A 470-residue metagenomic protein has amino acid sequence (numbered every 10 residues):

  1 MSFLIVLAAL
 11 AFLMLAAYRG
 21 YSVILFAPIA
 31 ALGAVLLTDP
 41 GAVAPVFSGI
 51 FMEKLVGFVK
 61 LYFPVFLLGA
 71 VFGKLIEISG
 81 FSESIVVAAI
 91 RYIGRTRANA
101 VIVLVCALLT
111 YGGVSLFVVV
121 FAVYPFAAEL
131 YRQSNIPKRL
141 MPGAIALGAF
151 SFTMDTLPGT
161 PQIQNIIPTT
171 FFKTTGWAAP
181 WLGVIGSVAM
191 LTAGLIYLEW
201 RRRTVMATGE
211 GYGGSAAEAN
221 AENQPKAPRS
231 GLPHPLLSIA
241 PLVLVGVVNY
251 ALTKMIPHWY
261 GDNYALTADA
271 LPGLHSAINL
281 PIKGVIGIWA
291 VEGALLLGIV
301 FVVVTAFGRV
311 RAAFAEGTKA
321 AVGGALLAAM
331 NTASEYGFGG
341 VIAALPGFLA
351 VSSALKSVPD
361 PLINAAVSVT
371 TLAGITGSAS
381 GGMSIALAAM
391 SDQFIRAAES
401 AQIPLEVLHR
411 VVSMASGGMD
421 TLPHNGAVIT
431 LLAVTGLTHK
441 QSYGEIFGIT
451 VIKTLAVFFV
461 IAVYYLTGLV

Functional and structural regions predicted by a protein language model:
I5-A17, P28-L37, F66-V71, C106-T110 (+8 more regions): Hydrophobic core segments of alpha-helical transmembrane domains in multi-pass membrane transport and ion-translocation
V6, T38, W181-G317, V434-T435 (+2 more regions): Long, contiguous bundles of hydrophobic transmembrane helices that form the permeation core of multi-pass
R19-V23, V59-Y62, G73-E83, L109-A122 (+6 more regions): Short helix-coil transition sites and intra-membrane helix breaks within transmembrane domains of multi-pass
L25-P28, S48-E83, L108, P281-G347: Core transmembrane alpha-helical segments of multi-pass membrane transporters/permeases
F63-G69, Y92-E129, A329-G337, V358-R396: Hydrophobic alpha-helical transmembrane segments of multi-pass integral membrane proteins, predominantly secondary
A70, S84-V86, F117-L130, G159-F171 (+2 more regions): Re-entrant/interfacial helical elements at transmembrane boundaries that shape and gate the permeation pathway
T96-L109, I136-T153, A179-V184, V188 (+2 more regions): Alpha-helical transmembrane segments of multi-pass membrane proteins
A128-I239, A427-Y464, G468: Membrane-core helix-loop-helix motifs of multi-pass transport proteins
